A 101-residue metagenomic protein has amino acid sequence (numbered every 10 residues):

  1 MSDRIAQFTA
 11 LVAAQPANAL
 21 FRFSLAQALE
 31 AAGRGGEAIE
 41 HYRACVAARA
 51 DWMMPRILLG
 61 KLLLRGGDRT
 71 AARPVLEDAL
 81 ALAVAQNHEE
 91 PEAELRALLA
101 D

Functional and structural regions predicted by a protein language model:
L11, A44-C45, A79: Canonical positions in the second alpha-helix
A14, A48, R65, L82-Q86: Structural marker of alpha-solenoid helical repeat scaffolds
L29, L63, R96-L99: Residue at a conserved register position within TPR or TPR-like alpha-solenoid repeats
